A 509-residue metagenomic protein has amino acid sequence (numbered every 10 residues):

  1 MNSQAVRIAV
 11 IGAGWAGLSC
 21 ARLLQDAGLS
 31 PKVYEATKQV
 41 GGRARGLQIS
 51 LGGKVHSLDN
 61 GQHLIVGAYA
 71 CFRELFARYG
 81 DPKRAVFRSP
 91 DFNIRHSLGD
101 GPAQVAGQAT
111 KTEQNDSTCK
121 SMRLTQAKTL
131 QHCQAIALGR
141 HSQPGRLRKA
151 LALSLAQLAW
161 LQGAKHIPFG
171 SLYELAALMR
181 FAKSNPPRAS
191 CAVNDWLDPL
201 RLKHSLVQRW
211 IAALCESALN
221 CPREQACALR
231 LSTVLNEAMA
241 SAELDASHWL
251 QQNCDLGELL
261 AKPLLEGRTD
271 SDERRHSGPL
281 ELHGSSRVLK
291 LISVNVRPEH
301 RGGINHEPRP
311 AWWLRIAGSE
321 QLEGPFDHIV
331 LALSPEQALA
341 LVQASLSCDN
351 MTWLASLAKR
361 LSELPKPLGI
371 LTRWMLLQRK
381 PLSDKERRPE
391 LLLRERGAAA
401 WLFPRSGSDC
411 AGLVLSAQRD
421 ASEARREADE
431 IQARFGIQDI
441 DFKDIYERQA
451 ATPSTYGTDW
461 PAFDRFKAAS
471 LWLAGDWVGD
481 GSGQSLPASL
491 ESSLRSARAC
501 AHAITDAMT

Functional and structural regions predicted by a protein language model:
V6-V33: N-terminal Rossmann-like FAD-binding beta1-loop-alpha1 element of flavoenzymes
A16, Q39, E336: Conserved Rossmann-like nucleotide-cofactor binding loop
Q25-Q48: Glycine-rich FAD pyrophosphate-binding loop
A27, S286-R425, D429-E430, R434: Mid-domain catalytic core of redox enzymes that form a hydrophobic substrate pocket/lid adjacent to a catalytic redox
Q48, A106, S121, A127-K128 (+1 more regions): Conserved flavin/dinucleotide-binding core of flavoenzymes
G52-F87: Conserved FAD-binding subdomain of flavin-dependent enzymes
R73, A77-R78, P82-A228: Mobile amphipathic helical/loop "lid" adjacent to a hydrophobic cofactor/ligand pocket
E237-G318: Helical element adjacent to the flavin cofactor pocket in flavoenzyme catalytic cores
